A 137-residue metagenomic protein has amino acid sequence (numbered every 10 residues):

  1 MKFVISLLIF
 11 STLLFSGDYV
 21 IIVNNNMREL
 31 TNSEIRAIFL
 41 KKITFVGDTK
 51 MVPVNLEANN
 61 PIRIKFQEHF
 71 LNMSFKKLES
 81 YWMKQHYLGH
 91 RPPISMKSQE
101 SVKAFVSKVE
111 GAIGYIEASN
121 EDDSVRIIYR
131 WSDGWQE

Functional and structural regions predicted by a protein language model:
F3-F15: Sec-dependent N-terminal signal peptides
G17-E137: Flexible loop/hinge segments at secondary-structure junctions
